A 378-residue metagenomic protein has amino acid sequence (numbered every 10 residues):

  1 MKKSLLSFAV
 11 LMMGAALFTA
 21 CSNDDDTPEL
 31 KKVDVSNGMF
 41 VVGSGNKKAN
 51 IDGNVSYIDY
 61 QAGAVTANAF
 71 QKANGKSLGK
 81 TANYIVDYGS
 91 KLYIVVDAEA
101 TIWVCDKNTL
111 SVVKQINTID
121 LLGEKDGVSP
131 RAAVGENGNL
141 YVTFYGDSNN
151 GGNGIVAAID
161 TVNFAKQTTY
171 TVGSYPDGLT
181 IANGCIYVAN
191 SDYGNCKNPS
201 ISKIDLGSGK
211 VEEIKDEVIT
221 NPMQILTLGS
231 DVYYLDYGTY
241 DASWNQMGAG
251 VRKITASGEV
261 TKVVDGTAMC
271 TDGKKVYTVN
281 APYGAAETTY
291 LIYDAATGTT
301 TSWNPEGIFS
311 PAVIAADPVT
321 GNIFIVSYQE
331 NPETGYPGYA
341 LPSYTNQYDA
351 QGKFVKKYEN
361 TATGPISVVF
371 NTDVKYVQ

Functional and structural regions predicted by a protein language model:
M1-F40: Bacterial Sec-dependent N-terminal signal peptides
P28-E29, S77-V86, G123-G135, V172-N183 (+5 more regions): Repeated scaffold domains used in trafficking and secretory/extracellular systems, primarily beta-propellers
V41-V42, I94, V142-T143, V188-A189 (+3 more regions): Residue position within the beta-strands of beta-propeller blades
G45-N50, E99-T101, G146-G151, D192-C196 (+3 more regions): Short glycine/acidic-enriched loop and turn motifs that connect beta-strands
A49-N137: Post-signal peptide N-terminal segment of secreted/secretory-pathway proteins
A64-S77, S111-E124, F164-Y170, G209-D216 (+4 more regions): A short beta-strand motif characteristic of beta-propeller blades
V162-A285: Acidic, serine/threonine- and glycine-rich low-complexity intrinsically disordered segments that serve as flexible
A256-L341: Intrinsically disordered, low-complexity segments enriched in Gly and acidic/Ser/Thr residues that form flexible
